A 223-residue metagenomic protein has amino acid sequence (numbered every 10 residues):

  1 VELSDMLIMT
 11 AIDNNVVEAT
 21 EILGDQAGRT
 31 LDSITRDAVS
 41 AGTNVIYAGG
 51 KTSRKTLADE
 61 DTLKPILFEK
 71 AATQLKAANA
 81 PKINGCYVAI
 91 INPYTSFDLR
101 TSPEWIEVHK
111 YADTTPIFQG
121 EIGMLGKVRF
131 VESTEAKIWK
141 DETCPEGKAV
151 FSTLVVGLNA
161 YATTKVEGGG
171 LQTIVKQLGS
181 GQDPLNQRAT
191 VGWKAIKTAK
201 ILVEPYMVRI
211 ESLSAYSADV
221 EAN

Functional and structural regions predicted by a protein language model:
V1-D5: Glycine-rich, often proline-containing surface loops adjacent to acidic residues and nearby aromatics that form
M6-A78, Y94, S217, E221-A222: Alpha-helical scaffold segments that mediate packing/assembly in large oligomeric complexes
L7, R29, P93-F97, A136-I138 (+1 more regions): Short loop/turn segments at secondary-structure transitions that flank enzyme active sites
K55-A72, R100-N223: Sequence/fold signature of self-assembling virion shell proteins
A80-S96, R100-S102: Aromatic- and glycine-enriched pocket-lining scaffold segments that form the walls of small-molecule binding clefts
